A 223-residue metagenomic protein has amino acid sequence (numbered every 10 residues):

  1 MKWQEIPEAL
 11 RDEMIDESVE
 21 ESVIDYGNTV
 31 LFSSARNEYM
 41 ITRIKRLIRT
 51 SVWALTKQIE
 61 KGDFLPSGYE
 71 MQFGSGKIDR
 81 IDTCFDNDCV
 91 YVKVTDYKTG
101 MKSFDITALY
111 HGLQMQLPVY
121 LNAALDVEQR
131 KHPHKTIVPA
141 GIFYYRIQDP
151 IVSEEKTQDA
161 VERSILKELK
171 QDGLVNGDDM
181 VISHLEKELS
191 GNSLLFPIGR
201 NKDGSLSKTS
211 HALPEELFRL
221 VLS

Functional and structural regions predicted by a protein language model:
M1-S223: Structural signature of nuclease core domains in nucleic-acid processing machines
